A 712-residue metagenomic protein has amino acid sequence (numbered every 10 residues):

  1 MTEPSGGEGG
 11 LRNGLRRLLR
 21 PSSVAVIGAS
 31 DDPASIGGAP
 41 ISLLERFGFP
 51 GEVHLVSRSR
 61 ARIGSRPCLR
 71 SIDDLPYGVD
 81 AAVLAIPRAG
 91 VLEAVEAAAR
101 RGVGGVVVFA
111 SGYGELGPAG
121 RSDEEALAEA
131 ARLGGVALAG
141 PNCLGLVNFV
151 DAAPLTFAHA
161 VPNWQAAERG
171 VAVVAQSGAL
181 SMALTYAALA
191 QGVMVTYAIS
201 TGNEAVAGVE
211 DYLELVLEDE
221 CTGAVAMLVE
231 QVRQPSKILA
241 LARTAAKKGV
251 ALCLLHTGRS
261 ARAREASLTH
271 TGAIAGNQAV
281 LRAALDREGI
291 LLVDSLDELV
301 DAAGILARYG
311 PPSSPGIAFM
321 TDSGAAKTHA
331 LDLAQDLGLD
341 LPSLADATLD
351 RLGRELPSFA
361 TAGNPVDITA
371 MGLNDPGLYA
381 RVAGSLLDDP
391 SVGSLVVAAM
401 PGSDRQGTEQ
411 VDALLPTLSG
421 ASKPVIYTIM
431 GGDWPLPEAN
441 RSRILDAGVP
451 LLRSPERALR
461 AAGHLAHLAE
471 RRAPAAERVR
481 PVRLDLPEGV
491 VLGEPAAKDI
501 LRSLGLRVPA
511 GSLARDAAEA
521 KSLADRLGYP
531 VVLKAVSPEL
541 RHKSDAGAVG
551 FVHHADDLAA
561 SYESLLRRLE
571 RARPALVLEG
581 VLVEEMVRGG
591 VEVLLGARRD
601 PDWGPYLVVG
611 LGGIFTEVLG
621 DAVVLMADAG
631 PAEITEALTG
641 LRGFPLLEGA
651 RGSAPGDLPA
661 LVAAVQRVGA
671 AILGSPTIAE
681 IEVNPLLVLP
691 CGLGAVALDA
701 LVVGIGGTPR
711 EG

Functional and structural regions predicted by a protein language model:
M1-G712: Catalytic-core regions of core metabolic enzymes, especially those transforming organic acids/acyl-group intermediates
